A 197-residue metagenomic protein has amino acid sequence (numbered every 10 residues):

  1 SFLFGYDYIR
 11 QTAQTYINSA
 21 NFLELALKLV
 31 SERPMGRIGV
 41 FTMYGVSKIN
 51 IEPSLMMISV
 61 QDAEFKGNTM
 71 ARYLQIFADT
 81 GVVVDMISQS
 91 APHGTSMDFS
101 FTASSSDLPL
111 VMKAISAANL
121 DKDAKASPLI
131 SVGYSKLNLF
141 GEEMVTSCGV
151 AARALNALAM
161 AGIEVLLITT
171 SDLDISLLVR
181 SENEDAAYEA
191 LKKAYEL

Functional and structural regions predicted by a protein language model:
F4-I9, A13-L197: A conserved regulatory-domain signal marking ACT and ACT-like small-molecule sensing domains and adjacent regulatory
